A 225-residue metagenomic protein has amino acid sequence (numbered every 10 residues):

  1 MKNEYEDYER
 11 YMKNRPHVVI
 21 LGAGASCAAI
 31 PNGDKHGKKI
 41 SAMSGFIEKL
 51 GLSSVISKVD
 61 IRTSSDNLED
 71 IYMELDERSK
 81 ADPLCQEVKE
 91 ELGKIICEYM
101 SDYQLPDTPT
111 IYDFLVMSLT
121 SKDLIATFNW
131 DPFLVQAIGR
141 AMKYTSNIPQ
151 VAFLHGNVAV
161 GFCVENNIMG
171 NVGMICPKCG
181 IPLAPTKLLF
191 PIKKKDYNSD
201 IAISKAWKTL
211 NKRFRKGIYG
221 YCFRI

Functional and structural regions predicted by a protein language model:
M1-S121, D131-F133: Gly/serine-rich nucleotide phosphate-binding loop at the start of the catalytic core of nucleotide/ADP-ribose-handling
N3, R10, I201-I218, I225: A short, acidic, amphipathic alpha-helical segment used as a generic capping/interface helix at domain edges
N14-R15, I148, G217: A structure-centric signal for secondary-structure junctions around beta-strands
V18-V19, A126, Q150-A152, Y221-F223: Hydrophobic/aromatic beta-strand patches that form the interior of the parallel beta-sheet core in alpha/beta enzyme
L21-A25, L154-G156, F223-I225: Short loop/turn segments at strand-loop or loop-helix junctions that form parts of catalytic or ligand-binding pockets
C27, C85, C97, C163 (+2 more regions): Generic recognition of cysteine residues
D60-Y72, I111-Y112, V116-A206, L210 (+1 more regions): Extended, H/D-rich, highly charged conserved domains that either
